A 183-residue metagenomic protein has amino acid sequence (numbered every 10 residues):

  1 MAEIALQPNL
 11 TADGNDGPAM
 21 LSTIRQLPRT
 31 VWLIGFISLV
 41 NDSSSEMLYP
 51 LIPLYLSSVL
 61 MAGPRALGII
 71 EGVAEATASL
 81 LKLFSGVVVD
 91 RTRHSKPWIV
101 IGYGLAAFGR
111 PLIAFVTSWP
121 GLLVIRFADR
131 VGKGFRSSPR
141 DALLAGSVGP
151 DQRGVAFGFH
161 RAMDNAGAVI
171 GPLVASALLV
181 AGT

Functional and structural regions predicted by a protein language model:
L21-E75: Helix-loop boundary and gating motifs at the non-cytosolic
S38, E71, E75, Y103 (+1 more regions): Small-residue-rich transmembrane alpha-helices and their cytosolic helix-loop interfaces in multi-pass secondary
L54-V59, I170-T183: Transmembrane alpha-helix termini and helix-breaking/packing motifs in multi-pass membrane transporters
E75-L83, A168-V169: Residue-level signature of mid-helix packing/kink "hotspots" within the transmembrane helices of 12-pass Major
L81-R93, L179: Helix-to-loop junctions at the C-terminal end of transmembrane segments in multipass secondary transporters
P97-P111: Structural signature of the two symmetry-related core transmembrane helices
L112-I125: Helix-loop junctions at membrane interfaces in 12-TM secondary transporters
I125-A166: Cytoplasmic helix-loop-helix junction between adjacent transmembrane helices in 12-TM secondary transporters
